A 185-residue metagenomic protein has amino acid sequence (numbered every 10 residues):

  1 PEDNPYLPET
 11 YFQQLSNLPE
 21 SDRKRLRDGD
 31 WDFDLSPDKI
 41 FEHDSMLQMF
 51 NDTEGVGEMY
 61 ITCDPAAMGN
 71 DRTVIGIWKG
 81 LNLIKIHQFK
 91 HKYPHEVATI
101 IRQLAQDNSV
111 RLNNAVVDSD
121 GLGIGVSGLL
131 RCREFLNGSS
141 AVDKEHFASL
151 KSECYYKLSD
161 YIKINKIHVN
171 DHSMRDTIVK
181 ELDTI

Functional and structural regions predicted by a protein language model:
D3-C63, I77, K180: ATPase catalytic-site recognition across NTP-hydrolyzing enzymes
L18-P19, A67, L150, M174: Generic detector of ordered secondary-structure context
P37-D38, T73, S127: Hydrophobic alpha-helical membrane-insertion segments
D64-A66, D120: Anionic group-transfer/hydrolysis microenvironments
A67-V74: Short, flexible loop/turn motifs enriched in small residues
I77-I185: Mg2+-dependent endonuclease catalytic cores in nucleic-acid-processing enzymes, primarily RNase H-like
